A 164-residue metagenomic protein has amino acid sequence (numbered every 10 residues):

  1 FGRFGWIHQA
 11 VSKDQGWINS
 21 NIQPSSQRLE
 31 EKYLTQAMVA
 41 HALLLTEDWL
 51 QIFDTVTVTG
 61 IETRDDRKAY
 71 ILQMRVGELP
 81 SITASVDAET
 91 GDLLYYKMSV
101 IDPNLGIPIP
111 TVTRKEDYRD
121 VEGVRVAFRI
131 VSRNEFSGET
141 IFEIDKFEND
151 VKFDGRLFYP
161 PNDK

Functional and structural regions predicted by a protein language model:
F1-R3, L43-D54, Q73-G77, N104-I109: Short, solvent-exposed secondary-structure boundary motifs
F1-V39: An acidic-aromatic
R3, P161-K164: N-terminal cleavable signal peptides for secretion/export
W6-Q9, T59-T63, R119-G123: Short linear motifs in intrinsically disordered
I7, D14, D54, K68-Y70 (+1 more regions): Generic beta-strand structural signal
S12-S20, L34, G60-E62, M74 (+2 more regions): Short N-terminal helix-initiation segments at or just after the protein's N-terminus
T35-I71, L93-K97: Short, conserved active-site entrance elements at the starts or edges of catalytic domains
D65-P161: Gly/Pro-enriched, hydrophobic low-complexity segments that function as extracytoplasmic propeptides/linkers
